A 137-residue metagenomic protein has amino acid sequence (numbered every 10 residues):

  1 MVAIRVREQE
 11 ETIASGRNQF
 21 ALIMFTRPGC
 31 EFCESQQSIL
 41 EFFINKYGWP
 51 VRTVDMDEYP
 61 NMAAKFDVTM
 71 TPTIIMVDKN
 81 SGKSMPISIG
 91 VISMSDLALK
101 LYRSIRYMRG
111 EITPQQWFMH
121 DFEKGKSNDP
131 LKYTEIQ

Functional and structural regions predicted by a protein language model:
M1, E8-K46: Local sequence-structure signature of Cys/Sec-based thiol-disulfide redox active-site neighborhoods
M1-R17, R106-D121: N-terminal leader/targeting and pre-domain segments
R5-V6, I23-T26, I44, G48-A63 (+1 more regions): Thiol-based oxidoreductase modules, predominantly thioredoxin-like and allied folds used for disulfide exchange
E10, Q37-E41, P60, M94 (+1 more regions): Extracytoplasmic/secreted envelope proteins and their assembly/folding machinery, especially bacterial periplasmic
P28-S35, D55, F66, I89: Extracytoplasmic/periplasmic, Sec-exported soluble proteins
A63-T71, M85-I92: Thiol/disulfide oxidoreductase modules built on the thioredoxin-like
T71-K79: Acidic, Ser/Thr-rich peripheral helices and adjacent loops at domain boundaries
D78-Q137: Non-catalytic, surface beta->alpha helical segment in thiol-disulfide oxidoreductase systems
